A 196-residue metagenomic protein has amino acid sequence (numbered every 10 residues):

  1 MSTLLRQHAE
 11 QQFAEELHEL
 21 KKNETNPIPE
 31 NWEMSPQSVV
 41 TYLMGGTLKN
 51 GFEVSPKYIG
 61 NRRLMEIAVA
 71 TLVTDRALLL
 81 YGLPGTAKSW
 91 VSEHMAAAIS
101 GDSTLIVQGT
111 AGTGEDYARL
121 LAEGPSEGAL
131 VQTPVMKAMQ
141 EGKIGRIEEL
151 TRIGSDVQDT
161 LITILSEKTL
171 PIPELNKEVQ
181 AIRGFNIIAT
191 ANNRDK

Functional and structural regions predicted by a protein language model:
S2-K196: AAA+ P-loop NTPase catalytic core and its hallmark functional loops
